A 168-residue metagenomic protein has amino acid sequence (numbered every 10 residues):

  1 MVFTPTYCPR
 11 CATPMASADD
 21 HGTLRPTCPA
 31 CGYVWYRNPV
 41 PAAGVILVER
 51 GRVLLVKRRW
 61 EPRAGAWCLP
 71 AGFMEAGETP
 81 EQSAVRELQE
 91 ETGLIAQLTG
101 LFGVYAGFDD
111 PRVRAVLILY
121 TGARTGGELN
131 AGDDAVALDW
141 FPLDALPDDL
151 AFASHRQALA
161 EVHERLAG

Functional and structural regions predicted by a protein language model:
M1-T4, E161-G168: A broadly conserved sequence feature marking short terminus-proximal activation segments in nucleic acid-centric
V2-G44: Acidic, metal-coordinating catalytic segment for phosphate/diphosphate chemistry, firing primarily on the Nudix
P9, A16, P29, L54 (+3 more regions): Nucleotide phosphate-binding site architecture
R10, T27, I46, L54-L55 (+3 more regions): Conserved beta-strand segments that form the floor/walls of ligand-binding pockets within enzyme and binding domains
A30, R58, A71, G122 (+1 more regions): Active-site donor-binding loop signature of nucleotide-sugar glycosyltransferases
W35, A43, E49, P70 (+2 more regions): A short Gly-Trp-Pro
V48-E90: Conserved Nudix-box catalytic region and its N-terminal flanking loop in Nudix hydrolases and closely related
M74-L98, V104-E161: Unchanged
